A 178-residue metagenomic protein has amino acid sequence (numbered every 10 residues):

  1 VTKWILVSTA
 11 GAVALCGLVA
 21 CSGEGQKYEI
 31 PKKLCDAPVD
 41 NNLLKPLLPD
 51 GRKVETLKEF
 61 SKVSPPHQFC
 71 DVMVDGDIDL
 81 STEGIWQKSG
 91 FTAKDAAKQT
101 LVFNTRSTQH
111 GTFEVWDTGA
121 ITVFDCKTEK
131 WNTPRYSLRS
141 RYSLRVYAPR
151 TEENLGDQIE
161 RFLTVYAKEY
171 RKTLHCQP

Functional and structural regions predicted by a protein language model:
V1-A12, Q26-E29, L155: N-terminal export and membrane-targeting signals
A12-L15, K98: Generic N-terminal initiation segments characterized by hydrophobic and/or small/turn-forming residues
G17-A20: C-terminal motif of bacterial Sec signal peptides marking the signal peptidase cleavage site
G23-P178: A small/polar (G/S/T-enriched), proline-flanked helix-loop surface module common in exported/cell-envelope proteins
